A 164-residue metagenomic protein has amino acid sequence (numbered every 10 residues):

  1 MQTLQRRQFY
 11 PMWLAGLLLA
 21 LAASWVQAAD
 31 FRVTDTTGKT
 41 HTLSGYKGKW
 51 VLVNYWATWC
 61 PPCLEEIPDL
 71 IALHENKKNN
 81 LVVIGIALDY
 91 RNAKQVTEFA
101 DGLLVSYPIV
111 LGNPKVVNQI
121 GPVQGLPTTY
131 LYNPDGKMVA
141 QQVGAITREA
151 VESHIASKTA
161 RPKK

Functional and structural regions predicted by a protein language model:
Q2-A15: Bacterial N-terminal signal peptides that target proteins for export
A23-V26: N-terminal signal peptide c-region/cleavage motif recognized by signal peptidases
F31-V51, I120: A short beta-strand-turn-helix
K49-V51, Y55-W59, G125: Short pre-active-site segment immediately N-terminal to redox-active cysteine/selenocysteine motifs in thiol-based
V51-V53, I84-I86, Y130: Conserved hydrophobic packing residues within short motifs/helices of P-loop NTPase cores of ABC-family ATPases
Y55-A72: Conserved redox-active cysteine motifs that mediate thiol-disulfide chemistry, especially di-cysteine Cys-X(1-2)-Cys
E65, A72-N113, L126: Conserved segment of the thioredoxin-like fold in thiol-based oxidoreductases
E98-S106, L111-A156: Thiol/disulfide oxidoreductase modules built on the thioredoxin-like
